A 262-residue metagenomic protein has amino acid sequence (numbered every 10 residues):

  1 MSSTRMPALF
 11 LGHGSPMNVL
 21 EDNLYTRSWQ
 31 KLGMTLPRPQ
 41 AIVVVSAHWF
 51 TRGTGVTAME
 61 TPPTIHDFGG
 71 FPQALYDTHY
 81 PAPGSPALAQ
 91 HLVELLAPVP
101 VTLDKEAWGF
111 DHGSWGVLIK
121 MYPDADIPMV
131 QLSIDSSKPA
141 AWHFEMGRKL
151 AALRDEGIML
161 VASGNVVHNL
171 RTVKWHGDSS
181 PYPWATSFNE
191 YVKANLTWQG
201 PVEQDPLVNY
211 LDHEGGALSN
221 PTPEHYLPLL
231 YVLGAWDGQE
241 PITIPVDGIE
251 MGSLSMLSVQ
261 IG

Functional and structural regions predicted by a protein language model:
S2-L103: A short aromatic-anchored loop/beta-hairpin motif
S2-S3, T35-L36, M121-A125, A152: Solvent-exposed alpha-helices and their adjacent loops that cap or buttress functional pockets in soluble metabolic
P7-L11, A41-S46, L132, L153-V166 (+1 more regions): Beta-strand elements within well-structured catalytic alpha/beta cores of enzymes that handle phosphate/sulfate esters
L9-F10, D67-P72, Y122-V130, L207-V208: Short, basic/glycine-rich phosphate-binding loops at helix/coil junctions that contact nucleotide phosphates
A47-T51, P62, G109-L118, V166: Short glycine-enriched loops at secondary-structure junctions
L75-P83, K105, S133-A140, G216: Flexible, glycine/proline-enriched loop segments at strand-loop-helix junctions that form or flank small-ligand binding
A89-F144, K149: Internal, conserved structured core segments that host functional sites
E94, P98, I127-P128, S136-A141 (+3 more regions): Surface-exposed, charge/polar-rich loops and edge strands
